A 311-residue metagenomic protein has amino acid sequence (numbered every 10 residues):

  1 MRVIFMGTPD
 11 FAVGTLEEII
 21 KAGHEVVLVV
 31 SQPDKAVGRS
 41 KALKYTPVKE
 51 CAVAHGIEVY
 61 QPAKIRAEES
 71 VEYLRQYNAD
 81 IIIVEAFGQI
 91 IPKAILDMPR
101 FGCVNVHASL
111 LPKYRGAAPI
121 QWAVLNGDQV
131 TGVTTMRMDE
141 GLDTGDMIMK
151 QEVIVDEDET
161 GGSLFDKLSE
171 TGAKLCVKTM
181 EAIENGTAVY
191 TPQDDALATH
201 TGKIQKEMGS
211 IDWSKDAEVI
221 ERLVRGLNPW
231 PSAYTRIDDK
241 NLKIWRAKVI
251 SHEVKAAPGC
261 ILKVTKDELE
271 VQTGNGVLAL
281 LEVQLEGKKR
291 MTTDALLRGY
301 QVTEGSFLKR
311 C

Functional and structural regions predicted by a protein language model:
M1-S40: N-terminal Rossmann-like dinucleotide-binding module
R2-I4, V27-L28, E58-Y77, Q89-A108: Internal alpha/beta domain cores that form substrate/cofactor-binding pockets in large enzymes and binding proteins
V13, E17-K21, E72-R75, K93 (+1 more regions): Amphipathic, non-transmembrane alpha-helical secondary structure
E18, C51, Y73, A94-D97 (+2 more regions): Well-formed, non-transmembrane alpha-helical positions, independent of function
A22-E25, Q32, I81-H200, Q205-E207: Donor/substrate-binding cores of folate-linked one-carbon enzymes
Q32, A36-N78: N-terminal glycine-/serine-/threonine-rich beta1-alpha1-beta2 phosphate-ribose binding loop of Rossmann-like
S214-C311: An anion-binding loop in the catalytic cleft
